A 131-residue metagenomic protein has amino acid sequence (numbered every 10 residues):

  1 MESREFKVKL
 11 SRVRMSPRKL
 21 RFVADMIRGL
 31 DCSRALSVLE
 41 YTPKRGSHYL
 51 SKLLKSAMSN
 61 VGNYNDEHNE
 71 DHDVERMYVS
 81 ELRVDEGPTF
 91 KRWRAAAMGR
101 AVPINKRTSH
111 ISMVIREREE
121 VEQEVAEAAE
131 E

Functional and structural regions predicted by a protein language model:
E2-M15, R21-M26, L30-E131: Structured, basic alpha/beta domains of bacterial-type, RNA-associated proteins
